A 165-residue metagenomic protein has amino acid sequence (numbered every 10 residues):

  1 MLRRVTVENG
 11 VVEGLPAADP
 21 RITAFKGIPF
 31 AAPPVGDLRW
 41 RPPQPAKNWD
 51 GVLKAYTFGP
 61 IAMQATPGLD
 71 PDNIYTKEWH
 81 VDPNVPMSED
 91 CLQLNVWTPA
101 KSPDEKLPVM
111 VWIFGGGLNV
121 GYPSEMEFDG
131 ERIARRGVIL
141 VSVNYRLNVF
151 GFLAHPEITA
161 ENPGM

Functional and structural regions predicted by a protein language model:
M1-M165: Non-catalytic accessory segments of hydrolases
